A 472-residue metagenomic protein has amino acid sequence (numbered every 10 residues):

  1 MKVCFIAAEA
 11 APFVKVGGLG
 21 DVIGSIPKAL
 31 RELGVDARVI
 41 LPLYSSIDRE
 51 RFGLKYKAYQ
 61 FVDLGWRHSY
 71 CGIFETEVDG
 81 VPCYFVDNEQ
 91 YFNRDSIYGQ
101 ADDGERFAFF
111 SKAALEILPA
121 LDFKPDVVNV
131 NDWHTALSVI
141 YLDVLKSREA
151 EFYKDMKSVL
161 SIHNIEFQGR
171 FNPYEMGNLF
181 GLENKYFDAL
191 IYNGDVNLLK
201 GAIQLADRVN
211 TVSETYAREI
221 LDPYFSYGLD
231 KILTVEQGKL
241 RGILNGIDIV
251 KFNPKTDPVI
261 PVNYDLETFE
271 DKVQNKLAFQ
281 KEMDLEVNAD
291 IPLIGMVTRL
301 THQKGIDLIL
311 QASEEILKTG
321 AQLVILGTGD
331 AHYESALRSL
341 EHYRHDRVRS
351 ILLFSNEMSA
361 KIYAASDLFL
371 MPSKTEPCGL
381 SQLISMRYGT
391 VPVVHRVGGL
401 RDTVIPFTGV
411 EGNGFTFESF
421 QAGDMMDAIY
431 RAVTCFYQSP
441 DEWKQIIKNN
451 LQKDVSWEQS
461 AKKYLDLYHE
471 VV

Functional and structural regions predicted by a protein language model:
M1-V472: Catalytic cores of nucleotide-sugar-dependent glycosyltransferases that transfer UDP/GDP/TDP-activated
